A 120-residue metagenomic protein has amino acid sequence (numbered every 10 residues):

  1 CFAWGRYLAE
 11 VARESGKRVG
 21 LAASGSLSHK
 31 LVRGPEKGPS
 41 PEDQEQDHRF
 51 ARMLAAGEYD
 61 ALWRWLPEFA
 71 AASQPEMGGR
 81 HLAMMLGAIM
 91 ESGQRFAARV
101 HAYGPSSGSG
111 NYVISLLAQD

Functional and structural regions predicted by a protein language model:
C1-R6, E14, G34-D120: Flexible, D/E/H-enriched segments
L8-V11, G20: Extracytoplasmic, non-cytosolic globular domains
K17-G25, M85: Beta-strand elements within well-structured catalytic alpha/beta cores of enzymes that handle phosphate/sulfate esters
L27-P35: A structural signal for small-residue-enriched, beta-sheet-centric alpha/beta enzyme cores and oligomeric scaffold folds
